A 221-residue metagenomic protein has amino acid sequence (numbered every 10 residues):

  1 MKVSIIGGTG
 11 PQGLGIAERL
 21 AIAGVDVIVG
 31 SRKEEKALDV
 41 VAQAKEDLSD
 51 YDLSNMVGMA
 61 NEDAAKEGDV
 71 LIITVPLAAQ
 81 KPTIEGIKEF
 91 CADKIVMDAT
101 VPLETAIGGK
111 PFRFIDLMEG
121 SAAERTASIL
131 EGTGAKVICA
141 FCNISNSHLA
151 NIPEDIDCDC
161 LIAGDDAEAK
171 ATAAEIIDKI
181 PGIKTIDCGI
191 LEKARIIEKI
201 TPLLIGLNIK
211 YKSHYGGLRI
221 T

Functional and structural regions predicted by a protein language model:
M1-E46, K179: NAD(P)+-binding Rossmann beta1-loop-alpha1 motif at the extreme N-terminus of oxidoreductases
L38, E67, A92-D93, A135-V137: A glycine-biased structural micro-motif
L48-I95, P102-G109: Rossmann-like NAD(P)-binding element
G58, M97-D98, K136-A140, T185-C188: General beta-strand structural signal in soluble alpha/beta enzymes
A79, V101, C142-S145, D166 (+1 more regions): Glycine-rich beta-alpha junction loops
T100-I138, N143-S147, N151-I152: Rossmann-fold NAD(P)-binding glycine/threonine-rich loop
C158-T221: Active-site-lining helix/loop region of Rossmann-like oxidoreductase modules
